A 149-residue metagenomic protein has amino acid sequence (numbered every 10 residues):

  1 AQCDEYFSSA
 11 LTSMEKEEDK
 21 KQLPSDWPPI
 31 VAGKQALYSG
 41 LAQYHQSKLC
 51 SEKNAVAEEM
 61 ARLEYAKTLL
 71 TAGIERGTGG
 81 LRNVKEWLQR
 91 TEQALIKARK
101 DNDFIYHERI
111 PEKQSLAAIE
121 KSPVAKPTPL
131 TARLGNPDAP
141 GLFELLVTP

Functional and structural regions predicted by a protein language model:
A1-S8: Amphipathic alpha-helical interface segments within eukaryotic helical scaffold and small GTPase-regulatory domains
Q2, E15-P149: Eukaryotic intrinsically disordered, low-complexity segments enriched for acidic and Ser/Thr/Pro residues that serve as
